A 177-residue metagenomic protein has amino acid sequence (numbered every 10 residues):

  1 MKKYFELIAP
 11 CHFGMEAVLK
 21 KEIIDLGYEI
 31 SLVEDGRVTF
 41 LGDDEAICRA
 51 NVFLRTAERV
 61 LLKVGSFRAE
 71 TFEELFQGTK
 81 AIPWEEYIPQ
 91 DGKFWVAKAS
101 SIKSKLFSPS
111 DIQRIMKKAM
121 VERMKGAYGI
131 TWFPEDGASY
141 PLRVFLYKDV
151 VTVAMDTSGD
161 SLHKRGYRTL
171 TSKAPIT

Functional and structural regions predicted by a protein language model:
K2-Y140: Non-catalytic nucleic-acid substrate-recognition regions in nucleic-acid-modifying enzymes
L142-V144: A conserved short beta-strand within the histidine kinase catalytic ATPase domain
L146-T177: Glycine-rich adenosyl-nucleotide cofactor-binding module
